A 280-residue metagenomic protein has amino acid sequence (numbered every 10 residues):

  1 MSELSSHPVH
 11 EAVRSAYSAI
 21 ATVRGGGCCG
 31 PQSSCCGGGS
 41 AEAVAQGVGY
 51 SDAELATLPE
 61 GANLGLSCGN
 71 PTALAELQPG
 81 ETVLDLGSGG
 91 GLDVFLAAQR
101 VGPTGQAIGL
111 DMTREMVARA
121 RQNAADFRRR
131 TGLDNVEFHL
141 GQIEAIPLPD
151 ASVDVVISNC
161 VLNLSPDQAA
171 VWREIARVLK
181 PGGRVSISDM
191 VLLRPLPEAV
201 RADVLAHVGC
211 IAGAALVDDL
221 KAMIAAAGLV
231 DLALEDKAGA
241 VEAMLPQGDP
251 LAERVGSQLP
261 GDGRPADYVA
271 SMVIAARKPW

Functional and structural regions predicted by a protein language model:
M1-V44: N-terminal auxiliary segments of SAM/dcSAM-dependent transferases
G38-T82, D93-L96, R100: Conserved alpha-helix/loop element of class I SAM-dependent methyltransferases that forms part of the SAM/SAH-binding
P79-A145: Class I SAM-dependent methyltransferase SAM/SAH-binding core
V83, V156-I157: Hydrophobic beta-strand segment of the Class I
A169-R184: A short glycine-rich, Lys/Arg-flanked "PGG" loop and its adjoining helix->strand segment in the class I
V191-I211: Short, glycine-/aromatic-enriched active-site segment of Class I SAM-dependent methyltransferases
A212-G228: Short alpha-helix
A225-W280: C-terminal lobe and adjacent flexible extensions of AdoMet/dcAdoMet transferase-like proteins
